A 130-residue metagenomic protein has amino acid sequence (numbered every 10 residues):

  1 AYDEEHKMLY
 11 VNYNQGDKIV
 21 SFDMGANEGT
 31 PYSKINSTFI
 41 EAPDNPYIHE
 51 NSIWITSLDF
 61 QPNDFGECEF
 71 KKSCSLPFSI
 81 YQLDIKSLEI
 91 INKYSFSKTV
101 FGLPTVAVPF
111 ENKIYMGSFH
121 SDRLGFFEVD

Functional and structural regions predicted by a protein language model:
A1-M8, S37-N51, F60-Q61, T99-E111: Beta-rich, blade/repeat-based domains predominating in secreted/periplasmic proteins but also intracellular
V11, I55-T56, M116-G117: Residue position within the beta-strands of beta-propeller blades
N14, L58-F60, F119-S121: Short loop/turn segments immediately following the C-termini of beta-strands
Q15, F39-A42, L76, G102-L103 (+1 more regions): Beta-rich catalytic cores
D23-E28, D84-L88, V129-D130: Short loop/turn segments that connect beta-strands within beta-propeller blades
I55-L76, F126: Short, conserved, GDST-rich strand-edge loop motifs in beta-rich repeat architectures
S73-S87: Beta-propeller blade signature
L103-D130: Blade-level signature of beta-propeller repeat domains, shared across WD40, Kelch, NHL, RCC1 and BNR/Asp-box propellers
